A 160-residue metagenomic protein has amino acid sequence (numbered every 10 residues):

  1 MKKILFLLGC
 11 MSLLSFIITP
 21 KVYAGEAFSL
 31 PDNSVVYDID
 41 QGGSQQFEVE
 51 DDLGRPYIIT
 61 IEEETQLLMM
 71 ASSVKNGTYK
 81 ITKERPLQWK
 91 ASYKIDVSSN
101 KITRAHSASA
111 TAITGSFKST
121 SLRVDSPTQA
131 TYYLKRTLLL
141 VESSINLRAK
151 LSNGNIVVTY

Functional and structural regions predicted by a protein language model:
M1-E84: N-terminal prepro-regions of secreted/extracellular proteins
E64-Y160: Mature secreted bioactive peptide module from preproproteins
